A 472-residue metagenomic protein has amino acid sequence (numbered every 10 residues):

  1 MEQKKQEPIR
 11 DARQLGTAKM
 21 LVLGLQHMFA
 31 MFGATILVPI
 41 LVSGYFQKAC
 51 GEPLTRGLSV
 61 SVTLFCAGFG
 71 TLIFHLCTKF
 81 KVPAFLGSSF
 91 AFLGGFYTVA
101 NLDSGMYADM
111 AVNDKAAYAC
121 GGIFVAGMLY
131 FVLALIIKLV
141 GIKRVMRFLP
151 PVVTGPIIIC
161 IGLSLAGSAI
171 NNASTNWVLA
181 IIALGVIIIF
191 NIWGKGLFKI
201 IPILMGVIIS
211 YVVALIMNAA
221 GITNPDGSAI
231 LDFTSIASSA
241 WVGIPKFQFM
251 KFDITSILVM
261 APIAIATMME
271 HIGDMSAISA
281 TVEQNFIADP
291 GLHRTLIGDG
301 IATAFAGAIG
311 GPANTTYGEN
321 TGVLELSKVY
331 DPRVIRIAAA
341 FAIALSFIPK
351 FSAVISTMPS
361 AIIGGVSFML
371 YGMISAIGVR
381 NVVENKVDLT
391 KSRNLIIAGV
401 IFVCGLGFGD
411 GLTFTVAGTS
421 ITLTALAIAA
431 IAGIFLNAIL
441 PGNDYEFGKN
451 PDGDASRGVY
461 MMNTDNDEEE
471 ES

Functional and structural regions predicted by a protein language model:
M1-P83, G94-V112: N-terminal signal-anchor module of multipass membrane proteins
M1-V22, N224-K246, A280-Q284, I439-S472: Intrinsically disordered, low-complexity non-transmembrane regions of multi-pass membrane transporters
L25-F29, L149, V153, A173-W177 (+4 more regions): Hydrophobic alpha-helical transmembrane segments of multi-pass membrane proteins
T35-I36, S210-I222, D226-G307, G311: Membrane-embedded hairpin module used as a gating/binding unit in multi-pass transport and secretion proteins
S43-H75, P262-P332, N466-E469: Membrane-embedded helical hairpins/re-entrant loop segments and their flanking transmembrane helices within multi-pass
L58, F80-F92, V145-T154, K199-M205 (+4 more regions): Short, non-helical or kinked segments that cap or interrupt transmembrane helices
Y97-N101, N191, N320-I335, F341-S346: Interfacial segments of multi-pass membrane proteins
N101, N113-A220, A339-K449: Membrane-embedded alpha-helical modules
